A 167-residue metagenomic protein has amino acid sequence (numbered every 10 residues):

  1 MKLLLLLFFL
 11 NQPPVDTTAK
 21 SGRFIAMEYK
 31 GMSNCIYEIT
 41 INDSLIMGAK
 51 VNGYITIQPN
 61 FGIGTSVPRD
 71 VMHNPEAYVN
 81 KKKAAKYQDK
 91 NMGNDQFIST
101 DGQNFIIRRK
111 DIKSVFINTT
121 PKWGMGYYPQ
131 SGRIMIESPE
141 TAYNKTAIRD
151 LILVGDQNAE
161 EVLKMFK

Functional and structural regions predicted by a protein language model:
M1-N11: Sec-dependent N-terminal signal peptides
V15-R23, M27-C35, D43-K167: Acidic, Ser/Thr- and proline-rich intrinsically disordered linker/docking segments of eukaryotic scaffolds
